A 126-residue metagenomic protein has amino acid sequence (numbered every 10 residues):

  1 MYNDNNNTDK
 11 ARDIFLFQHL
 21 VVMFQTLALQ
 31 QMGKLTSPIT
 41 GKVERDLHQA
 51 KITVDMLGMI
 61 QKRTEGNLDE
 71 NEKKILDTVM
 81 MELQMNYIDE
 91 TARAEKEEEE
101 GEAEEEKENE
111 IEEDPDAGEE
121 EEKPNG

Functional and structural regions predicted by a protein language model:
M1-D55, M85, E90-T91, E95 (+1 more regions): N-terminal intrinsically disordered, cationic/polar leader segments that include organellar targeting peptides
R45-T78: Amphipathic, hydrophobic secondary-structure cores in small proteins
E70-E97: Intrinsically disordered, low-complexity glycine/proline-rich and charged
E98-E99, A103-E108, E121: Intrinsically disordered, low-complexity, charge-biased segments
